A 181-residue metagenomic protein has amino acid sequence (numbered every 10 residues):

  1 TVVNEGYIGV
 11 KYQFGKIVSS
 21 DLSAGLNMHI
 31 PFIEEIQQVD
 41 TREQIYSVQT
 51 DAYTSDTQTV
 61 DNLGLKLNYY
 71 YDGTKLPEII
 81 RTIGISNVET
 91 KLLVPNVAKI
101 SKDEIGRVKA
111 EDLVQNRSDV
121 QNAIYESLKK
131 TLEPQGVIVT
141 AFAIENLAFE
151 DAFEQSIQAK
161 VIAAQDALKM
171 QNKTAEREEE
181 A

Functional and structural regions predicted by a protein language model:
V2-I100: Hydrophobic membrane-anchoring helix/hairpin
V10, L67, D119-S127, K173-A181: Short, well-ordered alpha-helical segments
A24-E34, R81, E111-D112, E145-L147 (+2 more regions): Flexible, active-site-adjacent loop/turn segments at secondary-structure boundaries
I45-Q49, I100-V108, A175-A181: Low-complexity, flexible helical/coil segments
S55-T57, N68, G73, E89-E154: Amphipathic, coiled-coil-like alpha-helical scaffolding segments used for oligomerization/assembly
G84, K129-E133, L168: Signal for well-folded cores of large energy- and translation-related assemblies
A152-A181: Long, charge-rich amphipathic alpha-helical coiled-coil "stalk/tentacle" segments that mediate oligomerization
